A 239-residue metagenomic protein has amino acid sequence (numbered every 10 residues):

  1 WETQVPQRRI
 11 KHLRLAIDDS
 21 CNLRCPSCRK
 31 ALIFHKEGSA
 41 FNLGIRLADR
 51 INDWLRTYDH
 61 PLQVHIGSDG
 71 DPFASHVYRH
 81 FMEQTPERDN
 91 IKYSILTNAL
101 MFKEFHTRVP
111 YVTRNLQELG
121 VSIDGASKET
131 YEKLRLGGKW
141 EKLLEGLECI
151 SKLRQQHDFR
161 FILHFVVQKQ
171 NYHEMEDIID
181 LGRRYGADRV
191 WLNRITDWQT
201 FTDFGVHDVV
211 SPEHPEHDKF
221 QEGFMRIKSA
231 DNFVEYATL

Functional and structural regions predicted by a protein language model:
W1-R8, H12, R24, R226-L239: Radical SAM enzyme core and accessory elements
Q7-R9, R14-R46: Canonical Radical SAM [4Fe-4S] cluster-binding loop centered on the CxxxCxxC motif and its immediate flanking residues
A16, K36-R46, R56, P110-L239: Radical SAM enzyme [4Fe-4S]-AdoMet core and its adjacent flexible, acidic and glycine-rich loops/tails across
C28, V64, Y93, L119 (+1 more regions): Hydrophobic residues within beta-strands of alpha/beta enzymes
Y58-H60, D89: Leucine-rich repeat
L62-D71: Active-site groove signature of glycoside hydrolases
H76-E83, E104-Y111, M175: Distinct, well-ordered alpha-helical segments
